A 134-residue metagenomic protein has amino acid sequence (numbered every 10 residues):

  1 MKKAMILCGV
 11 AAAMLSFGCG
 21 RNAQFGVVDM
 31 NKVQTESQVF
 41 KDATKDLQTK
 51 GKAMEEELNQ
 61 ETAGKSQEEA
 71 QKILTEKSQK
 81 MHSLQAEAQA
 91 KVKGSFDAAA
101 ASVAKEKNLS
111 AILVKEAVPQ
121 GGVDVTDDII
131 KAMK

Functional and structural regions predicted by a protein language model:
M1-A4: Positively charged n-region of N-terminal signal peptides that target proteins for export
A11-A12: Repetitive helical segments and hydrophobic/amphipathic motifs
L15-G18: C-terminal motif of bacterial Sec signal peptides marking the signal peptidase cleavage site
G20-K134: Amphipathic, charged alpha-helical segments and their helix-to-coil junctions in extracytoplasmic/peripheral assemblies
